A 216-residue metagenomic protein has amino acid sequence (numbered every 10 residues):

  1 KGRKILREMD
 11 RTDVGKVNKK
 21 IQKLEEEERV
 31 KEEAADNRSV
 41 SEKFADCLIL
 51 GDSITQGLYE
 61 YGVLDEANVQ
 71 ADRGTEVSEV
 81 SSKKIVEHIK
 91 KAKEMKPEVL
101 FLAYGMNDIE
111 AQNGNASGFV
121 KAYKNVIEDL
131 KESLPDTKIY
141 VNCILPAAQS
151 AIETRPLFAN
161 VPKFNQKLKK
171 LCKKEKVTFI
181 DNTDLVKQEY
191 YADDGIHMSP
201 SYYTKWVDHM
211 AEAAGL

Functional and structural regions predicted by a protein language model:
K1-D46, E60: N-terminal secretory targeting modules
K1-L6, E33, S39-V40, G57 (+6 more regions): Extracellular glycan-modifying ectodomains
A35-K121: Conserved SGNH/GDSL esterase-like catalytic core that processes O-acyl groups on lipids and polysaccharides
K93, L130-E132, C172: N-terminal cationic-hydrophobic initiation segments that often serve targeting/anchoring roles
A103, N142-C143: Alpha/beta-hydrolase-fold catalytic nucleophile elbow
A116-V126, F158-F164: Charged helix-capping and loop-helix junction motifs
L134-K138: A short helix->loop->beta-strand "cap" motif at the edges of active sites that frequently abuts
A147-L216: Catalytic His-Asp segment of secreted/periplasmic serine-dependent ester chemistry enzymes
